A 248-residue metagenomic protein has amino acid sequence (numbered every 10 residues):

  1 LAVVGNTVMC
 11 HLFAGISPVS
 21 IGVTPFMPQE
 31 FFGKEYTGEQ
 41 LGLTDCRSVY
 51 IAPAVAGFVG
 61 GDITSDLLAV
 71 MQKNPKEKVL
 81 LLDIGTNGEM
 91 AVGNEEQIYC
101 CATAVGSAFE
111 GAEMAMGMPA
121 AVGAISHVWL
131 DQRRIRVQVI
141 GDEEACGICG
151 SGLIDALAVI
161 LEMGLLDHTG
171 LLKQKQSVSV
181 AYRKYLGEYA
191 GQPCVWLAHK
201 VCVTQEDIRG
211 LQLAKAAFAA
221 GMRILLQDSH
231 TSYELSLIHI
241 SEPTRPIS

Functional and structural regions predicted by a protein language model:
L1, M222-S236: Phosphate/pyrophosphate-binding loops at sites that engage ATP/ADP/AMP, CoA/4′-phosphopantetheine, polyphosphate
N6-L80, E96-Q97, C202-K215, S248: Nucleotide/phosphate-binding catalytic cleft detector across ATP-hydrolyzing and phosphate-transferring enzymes
V19-G38, S65, N74-G152: Glycine-rich phosphate-binding loop of actin/hexokinase-like ATP-binding domains
T64-M71, S151-M163, K215-R223: Predominant activation on well-ordered alpha-helical scaffold segments within soluble catalytic domains
V139-K175: C-terminal catalytic or substrate-handling cores of phosphate/nucleotide- and metal-cofactor-dependent proteins acting
L161-D228: A contiguous, well-structured pocket-lining segment that forms one wall/lid of small-molecule binding clefts in soluble
I238-S248: Single conserved hydrophobic/aromatic residue that forms the stacking wall/gate of nucleotide- or nucleobase-binding
